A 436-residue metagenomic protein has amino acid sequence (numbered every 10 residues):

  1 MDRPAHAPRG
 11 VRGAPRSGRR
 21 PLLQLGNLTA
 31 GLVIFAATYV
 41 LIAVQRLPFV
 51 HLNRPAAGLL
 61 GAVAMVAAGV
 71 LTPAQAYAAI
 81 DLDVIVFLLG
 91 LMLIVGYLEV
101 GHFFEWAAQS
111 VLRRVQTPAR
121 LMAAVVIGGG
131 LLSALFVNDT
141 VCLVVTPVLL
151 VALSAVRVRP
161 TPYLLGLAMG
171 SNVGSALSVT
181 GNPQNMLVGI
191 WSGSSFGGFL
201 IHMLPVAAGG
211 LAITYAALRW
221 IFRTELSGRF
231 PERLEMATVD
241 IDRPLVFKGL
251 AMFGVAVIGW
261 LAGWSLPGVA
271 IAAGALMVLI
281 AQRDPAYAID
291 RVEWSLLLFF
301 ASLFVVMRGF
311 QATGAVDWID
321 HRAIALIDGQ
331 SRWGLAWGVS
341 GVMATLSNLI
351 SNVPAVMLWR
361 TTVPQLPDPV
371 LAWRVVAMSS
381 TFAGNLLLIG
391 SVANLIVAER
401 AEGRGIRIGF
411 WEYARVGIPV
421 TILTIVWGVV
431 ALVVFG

Functional and structural regions predicted by a protein language model:
M1-R20: Compositionally biased, low-complexity flexible segments
P21-G96, P205-G209, Y215-W318, V416-G436: Hydrophobic transmembrane alpha-helices of multi-pass small-molecule transporters
V44, H51, V70, V100 (+6 more regions): Helix-loop interface residues and adjacent transmembrane-helix termini in multi-pass membrane transporters, primarily
R54, G58, M92, M122-V126 (+10 more regions): Alpha-helical transmembrane segments of multi-pass membrane proteins, especially transporters and channels
A74-P160, W294-P369: Membrane-embedded alpha-helical segments and adjacent helix-loop junctions characteristic of multi-pass solute
V95-G96, Q116, G128-N138, M169-S178 (+3 more regions): Helix-loop-helix module between adjacent transmembrane segments
A107-A108, T140-V151, L164-L165, S178-S192 (+4 more regions): Re-entrant/interfacial helical elements at transmembrane boundaries that shape and gate the permeation pathway
A155-T224, P231-M236, D368, W373 (+1 more regions): Membrane-core helix-loop-helix motifs of multi-pass transport proteins
